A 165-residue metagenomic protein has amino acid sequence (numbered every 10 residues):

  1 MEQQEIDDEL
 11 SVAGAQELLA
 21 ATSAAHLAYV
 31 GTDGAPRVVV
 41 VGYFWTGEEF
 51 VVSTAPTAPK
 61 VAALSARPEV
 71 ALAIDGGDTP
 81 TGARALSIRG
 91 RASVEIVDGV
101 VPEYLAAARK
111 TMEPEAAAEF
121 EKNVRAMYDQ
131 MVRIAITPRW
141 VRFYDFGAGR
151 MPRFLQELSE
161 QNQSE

Functional and structural regions predicted by a protein language model:
M1-L10, T81-E165: Charged, gly/pro-rich active-site loop segments
E2-H26: Short, basic/aromatic recognition patches
A15, T57-K60, V100-Y104: Amphipathic alpha-helical interface surfaces
Q16-E17, A62, D78, V124-A126: Short secondary-structure boundary/capping segments
A21-T22, A66-R67, Q130: Structured helix-beta-strand junction loops
S23-P56, A62-L64, A71-G76, R84-S87: Short beta-strand segments
P56-T57, R139: A generic "binding-loop/recognition-motif" signal
A66-V70, K110-E113: Short, intrinsically disordered, mixed-charge
